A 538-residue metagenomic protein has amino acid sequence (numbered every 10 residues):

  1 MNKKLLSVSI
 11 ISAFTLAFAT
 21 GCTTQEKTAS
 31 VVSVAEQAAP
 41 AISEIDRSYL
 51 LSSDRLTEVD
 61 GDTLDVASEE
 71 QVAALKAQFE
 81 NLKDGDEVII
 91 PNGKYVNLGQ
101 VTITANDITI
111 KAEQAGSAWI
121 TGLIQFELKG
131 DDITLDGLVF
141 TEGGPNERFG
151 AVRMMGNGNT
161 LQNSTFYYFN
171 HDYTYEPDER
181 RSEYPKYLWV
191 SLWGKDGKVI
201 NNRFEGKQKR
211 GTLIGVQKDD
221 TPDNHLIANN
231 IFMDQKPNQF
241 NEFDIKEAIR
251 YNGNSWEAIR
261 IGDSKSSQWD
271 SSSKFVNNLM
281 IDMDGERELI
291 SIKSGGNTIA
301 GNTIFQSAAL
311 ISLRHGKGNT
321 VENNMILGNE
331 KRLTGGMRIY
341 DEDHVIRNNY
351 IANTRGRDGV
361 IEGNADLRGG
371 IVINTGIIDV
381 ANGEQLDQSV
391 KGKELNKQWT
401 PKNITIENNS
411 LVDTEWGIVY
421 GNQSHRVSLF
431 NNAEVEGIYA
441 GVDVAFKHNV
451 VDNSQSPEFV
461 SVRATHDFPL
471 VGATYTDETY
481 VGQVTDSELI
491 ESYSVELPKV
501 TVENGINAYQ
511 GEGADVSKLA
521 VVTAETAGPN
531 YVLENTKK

Functional and structural regions predicted by a protein language model:
M1-K3, E26, I110, Q162 (+8 more regions): Generic cytosolic/nucleocytoplasmic N-terminal low-complexity/intrinsically disordered segments
N2-I11, L16, T20-E87, N97-L98 (+2 more regions): Extracellular "leader-to-stem" segments immediately downstream of a signal peptide or signal-anchor in secreted/lumenal
L5-S7, F18, G137, E205 (+1 more regions): Intrinsically disordered, low-complexity repeat segments enriched in small/polar residues
I10, T134, F140, N159-T160: A contiguous, low-structure linker/loop signature
L50-S53, D60-A73, E87-L98, I103-G150 (+3 more regions): Right-handed parallel beta-helix/beta-spiral solenoid domain characteristic of secreted/periplasmic
G122-E127, T141-Q162, Y167-L497: Glycine- and acidic/polar-rich repeat regions and solenoidal domains
